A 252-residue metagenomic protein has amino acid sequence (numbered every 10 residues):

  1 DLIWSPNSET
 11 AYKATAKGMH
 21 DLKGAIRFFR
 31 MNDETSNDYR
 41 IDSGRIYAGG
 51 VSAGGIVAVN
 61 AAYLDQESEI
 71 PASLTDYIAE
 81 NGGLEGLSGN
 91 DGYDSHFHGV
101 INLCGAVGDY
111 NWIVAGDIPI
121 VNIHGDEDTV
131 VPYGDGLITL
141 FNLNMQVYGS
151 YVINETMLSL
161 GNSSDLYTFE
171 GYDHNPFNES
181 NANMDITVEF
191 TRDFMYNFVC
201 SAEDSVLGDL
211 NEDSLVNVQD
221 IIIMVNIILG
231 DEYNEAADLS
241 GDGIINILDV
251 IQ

Functional and structural regions predicted by a protein language model:
D1, R45-G49, V59, H98-L103 (+4 more regions): Structural recognition of the beta-strand scaffold that forms the well-ordered cores of secreted hydrolase catalytic
D1-A16, F177-S180: Cap/lid segment of the alpha/beta-hydrolase catalytic domain
E9-N37, N60, E189: Alpha/beta-hydrolase active-site loop
H20, D213-Y233, D242-Q252: Alpha-helical segments with a strong preference for the paired helices of cellulosomal dockerin domains
R30, G55-S68: Short glycine-enriched nucleophile-adjacent loop and the immediately C-terminal alpha-helix near the catalytic center
N37-S52: Alpha/beta-hydrolase fold nucleophile elbow
D76-G161: The feature captures the conserved acid-bearing segment of alpha/beta-hydrolase catalytic domains
V147, Y151-D204: C-terminal catalytic histidine-bearing segment of alpha/beta-hydrolase fold enzymes
